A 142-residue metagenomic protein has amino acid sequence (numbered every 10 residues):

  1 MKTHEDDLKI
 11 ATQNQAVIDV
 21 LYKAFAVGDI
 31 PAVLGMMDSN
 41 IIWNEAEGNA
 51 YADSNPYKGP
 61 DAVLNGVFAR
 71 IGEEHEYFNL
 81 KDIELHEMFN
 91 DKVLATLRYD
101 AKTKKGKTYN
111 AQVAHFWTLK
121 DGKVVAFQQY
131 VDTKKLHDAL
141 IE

Functional and structural regions predicted by a protein language model:
M1-I10, F68-E142: A beta-strand edge to alpha-helix "cap/lid" segment located at domain peripheries
M1-M36, I141-E142: Short, low-complexity N-terminal intrinsically disordered segments enriched in polar/charged residues
D7-A11, A52-P60, G106: Alpha-helix initiation/capping motif
I18-L21, V33-L34, I41, G59 (+4 more regions): Hydrophobic pocket/interface hotspot
S39-L85, F89: A solvent-exposed, acidic/Ser-Thr-rich amphipathic alpha-helical stretch
